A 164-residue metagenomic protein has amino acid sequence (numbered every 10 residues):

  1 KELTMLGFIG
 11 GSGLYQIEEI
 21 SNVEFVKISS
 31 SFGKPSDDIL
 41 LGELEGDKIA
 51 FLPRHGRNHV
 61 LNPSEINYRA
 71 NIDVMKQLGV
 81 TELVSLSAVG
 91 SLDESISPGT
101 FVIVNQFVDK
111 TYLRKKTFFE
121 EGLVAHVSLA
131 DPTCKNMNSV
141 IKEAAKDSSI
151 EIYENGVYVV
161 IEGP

Functional and structural regions predicted by a protein language model:
E2-L129: Metabolite-binding pocket within alpha/beta catalytic cores that recognizes anionic/polar moieties
P132-P164: Active-site rim beta-loop-alpha module in soluble metabolic enzymes
